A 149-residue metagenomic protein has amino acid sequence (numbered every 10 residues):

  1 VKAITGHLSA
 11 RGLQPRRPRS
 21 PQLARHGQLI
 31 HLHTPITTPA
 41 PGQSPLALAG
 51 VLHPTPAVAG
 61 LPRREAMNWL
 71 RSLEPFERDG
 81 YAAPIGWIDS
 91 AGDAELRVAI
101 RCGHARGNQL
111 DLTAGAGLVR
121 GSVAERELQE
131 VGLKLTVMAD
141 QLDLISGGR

Functional and structural regions predicted by a protein language model:
V1-R71, D143: Contiguous alpha-helical scaffold segments within structured protein domains that host functional hotspots
A59-E65, W69-R149: Glycine-rich, small/acidic residue-mixed loop/short-helix segments
